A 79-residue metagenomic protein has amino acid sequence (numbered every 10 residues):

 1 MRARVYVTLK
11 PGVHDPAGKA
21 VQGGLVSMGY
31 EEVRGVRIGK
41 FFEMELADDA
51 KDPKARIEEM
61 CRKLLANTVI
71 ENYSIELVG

Functional and structural regions predicted by a protein language model:
R2-F41, E45-A47, K54-G79: Long, contiguous binding/interaction regions
